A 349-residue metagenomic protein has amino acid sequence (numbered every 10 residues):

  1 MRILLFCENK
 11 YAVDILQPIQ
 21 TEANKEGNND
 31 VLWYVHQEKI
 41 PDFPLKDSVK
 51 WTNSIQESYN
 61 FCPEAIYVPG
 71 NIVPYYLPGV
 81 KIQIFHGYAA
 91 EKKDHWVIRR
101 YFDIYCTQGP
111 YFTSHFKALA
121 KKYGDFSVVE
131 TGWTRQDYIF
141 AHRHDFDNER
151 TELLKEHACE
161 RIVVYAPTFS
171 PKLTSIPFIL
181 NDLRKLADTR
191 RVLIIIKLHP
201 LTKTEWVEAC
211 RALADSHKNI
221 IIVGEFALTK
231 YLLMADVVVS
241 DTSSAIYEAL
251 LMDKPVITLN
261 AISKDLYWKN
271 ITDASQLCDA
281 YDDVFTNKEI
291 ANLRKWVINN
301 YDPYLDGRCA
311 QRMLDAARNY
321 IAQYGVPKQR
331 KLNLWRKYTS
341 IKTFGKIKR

Functional and structural regions predicted by a protein language model:
M1-C7, V164-A166: Short hydrophobic beta-strand segments
L4-D147: Active-site and donor-binding regions of nucleotide-sugar-utilizing enzymes
A12-N24, R135-C210, L305, C309-Q311: Conserved catalytic-core segment of nucleotide-activated headgroup transferases in glycan assembly
L32-K46, T189-V223: Catalytic donor nucleotide-activated moiety binding site of glycosyltransferases and closely related
V49-I55, I220-G224, K269-D283: Short acidic-hydrophobic, aromatic-tinged amphipathic segments that line or gate anion-handling sites
I72, L77-F85, E225-W268: A donor-sugar binding/catalytic signature common to diverse glycosyltransferases and related nucleotide-sugar
Y123-G124, E130, R211, S244-L305: Catalytic binding pocket for nucleotide-activated donors in carbohydrate/polymer assembly enzymes
F285-R349: C-terminal amphipathic helix plus adjacent low-complexity, charged tail appended to glycosyltransferase catalytic
